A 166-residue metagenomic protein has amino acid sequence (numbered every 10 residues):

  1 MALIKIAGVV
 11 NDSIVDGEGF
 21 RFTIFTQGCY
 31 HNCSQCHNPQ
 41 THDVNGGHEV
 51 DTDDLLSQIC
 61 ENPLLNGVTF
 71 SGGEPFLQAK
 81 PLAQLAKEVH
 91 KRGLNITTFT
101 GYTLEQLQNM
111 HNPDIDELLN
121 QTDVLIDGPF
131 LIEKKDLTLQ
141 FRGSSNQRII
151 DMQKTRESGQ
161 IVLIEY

Functional and structural regions predicted by a protein language model:
M1-F25, N38-V44, I161-V162, Y166: N-terminal [4Fe-4S]-dependent radical SAM core
I4-A7, F20, N38-L118: Conserved Radical SAM active-site core
V10, P129, Q153: Residues at the C-termini of beta-strands that transition into short coil/loop
T23-C36, E74: Cysteine-centered iron-sulfur cluster-binding motifs in ferredoxin-type domains/subunits of redox enzymes
N62-F70, I126-I132, R156-Y166: Conserved C-terminal portion of the radical SAM core fold that forms the substrate/S-adenosylmethionine-binding
L77-H90, T97, K135-Y166: P-loop/Walker A phosphate-binding loop and immediately adjacent motor/lid segment at beta-alpha junctions
T103-E105, F130-E133: Short Gly/Pro-enriched loop/turn and capping motifs at secondary-structure junctions
D123: Receiver (REC) domain switch/active-site residues of two-component response regulators
